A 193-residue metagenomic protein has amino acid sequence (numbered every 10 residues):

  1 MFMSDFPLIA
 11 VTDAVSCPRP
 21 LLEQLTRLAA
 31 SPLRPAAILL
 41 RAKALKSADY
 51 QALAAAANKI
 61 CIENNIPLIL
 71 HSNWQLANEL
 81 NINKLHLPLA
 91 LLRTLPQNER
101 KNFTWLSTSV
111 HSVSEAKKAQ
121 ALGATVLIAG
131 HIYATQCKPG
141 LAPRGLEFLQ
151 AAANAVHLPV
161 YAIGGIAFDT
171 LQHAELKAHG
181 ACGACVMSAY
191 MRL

Functional and structural regions predicted by a protein language model:
M1-Q24: N-terminal amphipathic alpha-helix/helix-capping segment at the start of soluble metabolic enzymes
F6-T12, A36-L40, L68-L70, L85-L87 (+4 more regions): Hydrophobic faces of well-ordered beta-strands that scaffold small-molecule active sites in alpha/beta enzyme cores
A10, A14, L87-Q97, I128-L141 (+1 more regions): Glycine-rich phosphate-binding active-site loops on the catalytic face of alpha/beta enzymes
E23, R27, A52-K59, E63 (+5 more regions): Alpha-helical scaffolding segments of alpha/beta enzyme cores, especially the outer helices of TIM-barrel or partial
L25-R34, I60-E63, N98-K101, Q120-G123 (+1 more regions): Acidic (Asp/Glu)-rich catalytic clusters
L28, L68-N83, H111-T125, A153-V186: Catalytic cores of alpha/beta
L39-D49, H131-K138: Glycine-rich, proline-tolerant flexible connector loops at the mouths of alpha/beta enzymes
Q51-I69, L89-L92, Q97-S112, A142-A167: Alpha-helix-loop-beta-strand connector modules within alpha/beta enzyme cores
